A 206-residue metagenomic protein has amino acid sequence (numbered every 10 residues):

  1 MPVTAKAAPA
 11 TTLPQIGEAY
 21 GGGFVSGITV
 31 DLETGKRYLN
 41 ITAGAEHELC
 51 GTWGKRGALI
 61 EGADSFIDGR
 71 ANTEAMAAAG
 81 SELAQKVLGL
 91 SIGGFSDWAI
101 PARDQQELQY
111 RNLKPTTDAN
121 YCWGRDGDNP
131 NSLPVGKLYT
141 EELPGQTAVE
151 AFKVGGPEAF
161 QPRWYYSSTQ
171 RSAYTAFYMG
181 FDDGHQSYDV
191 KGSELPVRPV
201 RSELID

Functional and structural regions predicted by a protein language model:
M1-I92, R163, V190-V200: Extracellular adhesion/carbohydrate-recognition regions
L39, G127, Y139, V200-E203: Small/flexible residues
H47-W53, Q106-R111, A173-Y174, G184-D189: Short, surface-exposed beta-strand/loop "edge" segments at domain boundaries and coil↔beta transitions
I60-D64, D118-Y121, D183-Y188: Short, low-complexity, polar/charged sequence segments that are solvent-exposed and flexible
A79, D97-W98: Alpha-helix N-cap/loop-to-helix boundary motif
A84-D97, R103-F181: An exposed tryptophan-centered "aromatic clamp" motif
S168-D206: Solvent-exposed, polar surface segments
